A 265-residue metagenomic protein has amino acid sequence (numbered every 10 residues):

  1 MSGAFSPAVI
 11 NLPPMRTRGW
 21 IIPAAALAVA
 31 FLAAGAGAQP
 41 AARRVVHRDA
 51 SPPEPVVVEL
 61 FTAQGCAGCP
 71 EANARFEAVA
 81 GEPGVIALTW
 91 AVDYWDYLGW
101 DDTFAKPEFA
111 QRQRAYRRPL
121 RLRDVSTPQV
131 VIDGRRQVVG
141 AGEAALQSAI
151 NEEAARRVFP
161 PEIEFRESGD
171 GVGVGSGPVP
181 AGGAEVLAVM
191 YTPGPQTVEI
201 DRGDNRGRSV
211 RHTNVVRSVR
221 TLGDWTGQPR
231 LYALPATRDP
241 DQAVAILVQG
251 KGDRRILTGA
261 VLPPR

Functional and structural regions predicted by a protein language model:
M1-P14: N-terminal amphipathic/basic-hydrophobic helices that include classical n-h-c signal peptides and signal-anchor
F5, P70-A74, A141-A145: Generic recognition of short, well-ordered alpha-helical segments
L12-A24: Bacterial N-terminal signal peptides that target proteins for export
P23-L32: Bacterial N-terminal signal peptides
G37-L120, D124: Active-site-proximal cofactor/substrate-binding loop regions of enzyme domains
T103-R123, T127, R136-R265: Short, conserved sequence motifs used for protein processing/export or organelle targeting and for catalysis
V130: Ligand-binding face of N-terminal immunoglobulin V-set domains in extracellular IgSF glycoproteins
D133: Conserved residues at the C-terminal ends of beta-strands
